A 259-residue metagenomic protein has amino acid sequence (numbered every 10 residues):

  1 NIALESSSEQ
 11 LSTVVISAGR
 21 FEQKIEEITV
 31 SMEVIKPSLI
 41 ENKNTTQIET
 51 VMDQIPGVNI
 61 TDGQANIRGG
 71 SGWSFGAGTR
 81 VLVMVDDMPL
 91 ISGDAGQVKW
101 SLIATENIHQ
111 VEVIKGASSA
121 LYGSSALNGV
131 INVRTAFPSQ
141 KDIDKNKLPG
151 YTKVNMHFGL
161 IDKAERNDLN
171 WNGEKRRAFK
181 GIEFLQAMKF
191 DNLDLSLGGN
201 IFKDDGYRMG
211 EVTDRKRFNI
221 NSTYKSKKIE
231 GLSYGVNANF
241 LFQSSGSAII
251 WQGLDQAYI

Functional and structural regions predicted by a protein language model:
I2-E41: Short, acidic, small-residue-rich periplasmic hinge/interaction motif at the N-terminus of Gram-negative outer-membrane
L4-S6, A18-R20, G69-S71, V85-D87 (+3 more regions): Flexible glycine-/small-residue-rich
F21-K24, E41-N42, W73-S74, L90-I91 (+2 more regions): Short beta-strands and strand-coil junctions in structured, solvent-facing domains, enriched
M32, E49-S92: Extracytoplasmic beta-strand/coil segments of soluble accessory domains associated with Gram-negative outer-membrane
T50, N66, E112, V130-N132 (+3 more regions): Outer-membrane beta-barrel architecture
M88-A117: Short acidic/polar hinge/loop motifs at secondary-structure boundaries that mediate gating or recognition
S92-D94, N107-H109, A120-F218, I229-L232: Outer-membrane beta-barrel translocator/receptor signature
D204-N219, T223-K225, I229-I259: Flexible loop and strand-edge segments within Gram-negative outer membrane beta-barrel domains
